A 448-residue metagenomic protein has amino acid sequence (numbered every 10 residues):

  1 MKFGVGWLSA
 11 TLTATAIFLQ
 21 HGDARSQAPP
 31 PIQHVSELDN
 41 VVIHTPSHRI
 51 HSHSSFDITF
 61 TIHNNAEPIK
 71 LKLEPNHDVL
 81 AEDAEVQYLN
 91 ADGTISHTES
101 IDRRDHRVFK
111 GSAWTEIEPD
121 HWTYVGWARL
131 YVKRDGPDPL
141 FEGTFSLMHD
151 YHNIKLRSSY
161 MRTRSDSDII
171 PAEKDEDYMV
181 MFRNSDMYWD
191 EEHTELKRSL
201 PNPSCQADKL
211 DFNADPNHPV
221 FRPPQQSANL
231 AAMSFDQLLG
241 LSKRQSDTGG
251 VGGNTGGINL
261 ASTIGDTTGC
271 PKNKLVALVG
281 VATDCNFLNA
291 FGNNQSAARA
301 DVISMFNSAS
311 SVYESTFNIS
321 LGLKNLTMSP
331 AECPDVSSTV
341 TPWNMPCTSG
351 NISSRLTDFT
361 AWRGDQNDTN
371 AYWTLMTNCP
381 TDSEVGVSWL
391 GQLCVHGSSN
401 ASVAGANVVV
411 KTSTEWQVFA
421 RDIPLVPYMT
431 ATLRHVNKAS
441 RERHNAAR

Functional and structural regions predicted by a protein language model:
K2-Y178, C347-S353: N-terminal prosegments of processed precursors
G6, R129-S146, A300-F317, A431 (+1 more regions): Classical protein tyrosine phosphatase
R25-H51, W189-S402: Fold-level signature of zinc-dependent metallopeptidase catalytic domains
R103, D301-M305, T412-W416: Short, glycine/acidic-rich beta->alpha junctions
P139-P216, P223-Q225: Non-catalytic, regulatory and substrate/membrane-recognition segments associated with hydrolase enzymes
K324-G350, S399-R448: The catalytic-center signature of Zn2+-dependent metalloproteases
